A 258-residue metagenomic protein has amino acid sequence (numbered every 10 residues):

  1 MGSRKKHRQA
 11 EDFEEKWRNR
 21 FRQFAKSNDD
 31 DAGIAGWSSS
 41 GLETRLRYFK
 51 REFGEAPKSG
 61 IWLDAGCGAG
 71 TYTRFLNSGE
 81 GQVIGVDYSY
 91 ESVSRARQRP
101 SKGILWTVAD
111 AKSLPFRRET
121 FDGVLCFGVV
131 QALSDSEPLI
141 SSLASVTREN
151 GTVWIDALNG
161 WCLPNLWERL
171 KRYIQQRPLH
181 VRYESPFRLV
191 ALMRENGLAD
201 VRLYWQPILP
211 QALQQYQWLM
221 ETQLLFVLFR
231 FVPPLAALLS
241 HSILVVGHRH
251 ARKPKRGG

Functional and structural regions predicted by a protein language model:
G2-A56, F75: Conserved class I S-adenosyl-L-methionine
S59-G68: Conserved class I S-adenosyl-L-methionine
A69-S113: Class I SAM-dependent methyltransferase SAM/SAH-binding core
L125: A conserved beta-strand element that flanks and buttresses the S-adenosyl-L-methionine
E137-E149: A short glycine-rich, Lys/Arg-flanked "PGG" loop and its adjoining helix->strand segment in the class I
W154, E168-K171, A191, V201-G258: A C-terminal cap/extension of S-adenosyl-L-methionine-dependent methyltransferases that defines the acceptor-substrate
W154-Q176: Conserved class I S-adenosyl-L-methionine
K171-R188: Acceptor-substrate binding/catalytic loop of class I
